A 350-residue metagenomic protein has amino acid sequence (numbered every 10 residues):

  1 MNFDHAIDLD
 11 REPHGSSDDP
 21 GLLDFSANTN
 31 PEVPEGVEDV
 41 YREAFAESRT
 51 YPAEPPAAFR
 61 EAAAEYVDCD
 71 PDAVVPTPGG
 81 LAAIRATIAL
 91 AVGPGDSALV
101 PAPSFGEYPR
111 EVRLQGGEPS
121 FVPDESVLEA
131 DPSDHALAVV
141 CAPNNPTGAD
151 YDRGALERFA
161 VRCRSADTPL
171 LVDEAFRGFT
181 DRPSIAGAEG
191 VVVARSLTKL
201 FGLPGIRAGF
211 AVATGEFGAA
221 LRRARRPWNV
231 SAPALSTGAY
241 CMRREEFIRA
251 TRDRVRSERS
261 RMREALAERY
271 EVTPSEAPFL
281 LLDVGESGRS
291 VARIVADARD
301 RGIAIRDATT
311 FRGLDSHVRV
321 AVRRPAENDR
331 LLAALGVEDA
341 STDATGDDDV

Functional and structural regions predicted by a protein language model:
M1, G154, D300, L314-V350: PLP-dependent enzyme catalytic core of the Aspartate aminotransferase-like
M1-T50, A211-T214, D348-V350: N-terminal "arm"/small-domain region of PLP-dependent enzymes with the aminotransferase-like
A57-R60, P71-A98: Conserved beta-loop-alpha segment that forms the PLP phosphate-binding cup at the N-terminus of a helix
L90-C141: PLP-dependent aminotransferase-like
V122-F179: Active-site phosphate-binding strand-loop segment of PLP-dependent enzymes
V192-A265, E271-T273: PLP-dependent aminotransferase class I/II
E268-R301, V350: Conserved PLP-binding catalytic core of the aspartate aminotransferase-like
